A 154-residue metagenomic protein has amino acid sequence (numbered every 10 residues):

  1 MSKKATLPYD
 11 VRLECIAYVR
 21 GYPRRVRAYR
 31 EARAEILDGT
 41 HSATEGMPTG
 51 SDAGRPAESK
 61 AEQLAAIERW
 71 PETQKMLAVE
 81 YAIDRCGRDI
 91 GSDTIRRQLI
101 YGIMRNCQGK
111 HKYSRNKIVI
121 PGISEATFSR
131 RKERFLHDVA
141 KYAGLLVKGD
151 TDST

Functional and structural regions predicted by a protein language model:
M1-I90, L145-T154: N-terminal interaction/assembly modules
A17, Q74, T94, Q98 (+3 more regions): Short, well-structured alpha-helical interface segments that form or flank functional binding sites
R30, H111-S114, A143: Short amphipathic alpha-helical interaction/hinge segments
A82, N106, D138, Y142: Mid-sequence acidic-hydrophobic segments that form the walls of catalytic/ligand-binding cavities or oligomerization
I90-K112: Short amphipathic alpha helix immediately N-terminal
Q108-A126: Helix-turn-helix DNA-binding module
F128-Y142, L146: DNA major-groove recognition helices of helix-turn-helix
